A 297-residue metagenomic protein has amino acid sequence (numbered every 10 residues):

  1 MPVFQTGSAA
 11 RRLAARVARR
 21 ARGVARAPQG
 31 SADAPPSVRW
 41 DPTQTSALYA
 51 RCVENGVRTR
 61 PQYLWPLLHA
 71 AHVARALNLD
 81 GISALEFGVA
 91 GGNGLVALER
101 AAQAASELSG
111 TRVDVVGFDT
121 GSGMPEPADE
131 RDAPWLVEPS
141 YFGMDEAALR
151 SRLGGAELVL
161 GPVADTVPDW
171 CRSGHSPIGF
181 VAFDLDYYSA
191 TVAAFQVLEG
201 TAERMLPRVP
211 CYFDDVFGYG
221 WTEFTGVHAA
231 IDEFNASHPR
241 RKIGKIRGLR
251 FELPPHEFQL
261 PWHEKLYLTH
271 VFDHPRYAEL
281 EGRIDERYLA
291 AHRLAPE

Functional and structural regions predicted by a protein language model:
P2-Q44, E54-V57: N-terminal accessory segments
P36-R58, N78-E297: S-adenosylmethionine/decaboxylated-SAM
Q62-W65, N93: Aromatic- and histidine-enriched alpha-helix N-cap/loop-to-helix transition segments that scaffold the rims
L64-D80: Conserved alpha-helix/loop element of class I SAM-dependent methyltransferases that forms part of the SAM/SAH-binding
